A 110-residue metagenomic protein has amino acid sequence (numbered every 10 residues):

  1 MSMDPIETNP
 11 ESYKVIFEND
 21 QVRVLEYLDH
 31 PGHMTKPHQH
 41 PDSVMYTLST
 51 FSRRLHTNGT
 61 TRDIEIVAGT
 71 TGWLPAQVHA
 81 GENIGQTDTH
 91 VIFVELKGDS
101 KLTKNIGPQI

Functional and structural regions predicted by a protein language model:
M1-K14: Extreme N-terminal tail/first-helix region
K14-F17, K101-L102: Local beta-strand/beta-hairpin segments that build beta-sheet-rich folds
F17, N58-Q77: Short acidic-glycine-tyrosine-enriched beta hairpin
R23-Q39, H56-N58, P75: Conserved short histidine dyad/triad with adjacent acidic residue
Q39-R54: Short, conserved beta-strand element in jelly-roll/cupin
T50, A76-D99: Ligand-binding loop in jelly-roll beta-barrel domains
S100-I110: Extracytoplasmic/periplasmic copper-protein system
